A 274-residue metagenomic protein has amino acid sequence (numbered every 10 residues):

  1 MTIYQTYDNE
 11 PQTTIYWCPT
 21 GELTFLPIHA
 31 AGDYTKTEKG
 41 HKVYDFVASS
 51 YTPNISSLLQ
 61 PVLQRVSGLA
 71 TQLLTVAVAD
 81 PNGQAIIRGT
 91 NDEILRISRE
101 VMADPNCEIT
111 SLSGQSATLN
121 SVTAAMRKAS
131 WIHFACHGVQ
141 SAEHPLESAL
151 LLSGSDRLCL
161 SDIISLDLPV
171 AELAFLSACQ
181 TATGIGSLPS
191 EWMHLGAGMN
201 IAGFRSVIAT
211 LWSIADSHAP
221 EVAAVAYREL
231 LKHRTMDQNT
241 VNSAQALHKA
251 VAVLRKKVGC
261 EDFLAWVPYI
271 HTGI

Functional and structural regions predicted by a protein language model:
M1-I274: Catalytic cores of enzymes
